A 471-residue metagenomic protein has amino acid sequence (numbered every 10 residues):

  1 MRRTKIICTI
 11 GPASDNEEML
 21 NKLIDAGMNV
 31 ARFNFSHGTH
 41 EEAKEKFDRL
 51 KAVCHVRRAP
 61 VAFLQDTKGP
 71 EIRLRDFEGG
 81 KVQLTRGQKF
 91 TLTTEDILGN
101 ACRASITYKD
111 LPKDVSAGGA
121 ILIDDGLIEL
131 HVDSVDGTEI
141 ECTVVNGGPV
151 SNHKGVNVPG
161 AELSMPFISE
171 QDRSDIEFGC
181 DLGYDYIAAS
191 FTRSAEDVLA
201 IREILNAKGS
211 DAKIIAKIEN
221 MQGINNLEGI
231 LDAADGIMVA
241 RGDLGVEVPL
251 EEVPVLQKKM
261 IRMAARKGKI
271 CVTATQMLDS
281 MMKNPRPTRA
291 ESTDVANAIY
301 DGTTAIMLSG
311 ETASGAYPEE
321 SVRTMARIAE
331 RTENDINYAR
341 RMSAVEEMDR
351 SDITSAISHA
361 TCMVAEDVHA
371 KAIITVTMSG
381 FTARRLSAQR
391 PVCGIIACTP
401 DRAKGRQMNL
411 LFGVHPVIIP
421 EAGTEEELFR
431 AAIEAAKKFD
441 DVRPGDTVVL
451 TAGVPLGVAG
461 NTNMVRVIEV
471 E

Functional and structural regions predicted by a protein language model:
M1-E471: Non-catalytic helical/linker scaffolds that mediate oligomerization, partner binding, and domain coupling around large
